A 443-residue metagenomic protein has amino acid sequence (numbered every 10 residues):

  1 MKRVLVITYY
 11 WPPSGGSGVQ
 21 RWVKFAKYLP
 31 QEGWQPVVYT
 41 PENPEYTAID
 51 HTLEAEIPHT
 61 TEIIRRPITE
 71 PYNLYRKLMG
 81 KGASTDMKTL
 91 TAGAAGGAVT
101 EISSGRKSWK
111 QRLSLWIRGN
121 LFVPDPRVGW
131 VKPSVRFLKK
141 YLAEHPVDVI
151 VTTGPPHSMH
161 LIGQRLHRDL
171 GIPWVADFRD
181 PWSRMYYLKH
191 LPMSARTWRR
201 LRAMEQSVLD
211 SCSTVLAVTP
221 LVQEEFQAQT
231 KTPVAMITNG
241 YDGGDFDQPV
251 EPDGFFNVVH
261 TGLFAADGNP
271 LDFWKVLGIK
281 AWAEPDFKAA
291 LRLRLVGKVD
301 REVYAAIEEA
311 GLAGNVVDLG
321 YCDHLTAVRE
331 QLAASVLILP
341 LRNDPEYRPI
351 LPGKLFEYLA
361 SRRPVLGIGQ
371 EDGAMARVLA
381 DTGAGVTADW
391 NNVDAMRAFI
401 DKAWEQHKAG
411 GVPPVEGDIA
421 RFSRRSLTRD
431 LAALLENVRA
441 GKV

Functional and structural regions predicted by a protein language model:
M1-L78, T214, V234, A433-E436 (+1 more regions): N-terminal subdomain of nucleotide-sugar transferases
T40-K132: A conserved catalytic-core segment of Leloir-type glycosyltransferases
K139, S158-L161, R165-D169, W182-S183 (+1 more regions): Membrane-proximal helix-turn-helix segments that form the acceptor-binding/catalytic region of lipid-linked
S213, N315-V317, Q331-R348, R363: Acidic donor-binding loop of glycosyltransferase active sites
L221, G240: Carbohydrate-associated surface elements
V250-G268, D272-L277, L427: Conserved donor-binding/catalytic core segment of Leloir-type glycosyltransferases
E284, K288-A290, R294-G297, E302-T326: Nucleotide-activated donor-binding/catalytic signature segment of Leloir-type glycosyltransferases, i.e., the conserved
N391-A395, K408-N437: A charged, aromatic-enriched C-terminal amphipathic alpha-helix characteristic of glycosyltransferases across folds
